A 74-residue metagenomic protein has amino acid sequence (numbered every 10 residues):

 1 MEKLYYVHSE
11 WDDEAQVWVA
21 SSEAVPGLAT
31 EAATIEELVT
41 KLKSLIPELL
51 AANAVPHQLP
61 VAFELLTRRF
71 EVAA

Functional and structural regions predicted by a protein language model:
M1-H8, V25, E36-A74: Short, charged, surface-exposed hinge/linker loops at domain edges that act as mobile lids or interdomain connectors
E10-E23: Short aromatic-glycine-(Arg/Gly/Cys) micro-motifs in beta-strand/loop hairpins
